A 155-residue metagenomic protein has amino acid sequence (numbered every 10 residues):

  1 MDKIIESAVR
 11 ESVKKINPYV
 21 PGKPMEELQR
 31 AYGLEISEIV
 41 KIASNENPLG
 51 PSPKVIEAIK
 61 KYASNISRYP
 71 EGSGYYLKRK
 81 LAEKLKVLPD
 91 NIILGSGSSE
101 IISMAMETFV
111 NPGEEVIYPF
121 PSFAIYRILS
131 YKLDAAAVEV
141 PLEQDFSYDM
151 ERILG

Functional and structural regions predicted by a protein language model:
M1-D2, S130: The identity of the second residue at the extreme N-terminus of proteins
D2-S99, M104: N-terminal small-domain helix-loop-helix segment of the aminotransferase-like
I66-G155: Conserved core of the PLP fold type I
